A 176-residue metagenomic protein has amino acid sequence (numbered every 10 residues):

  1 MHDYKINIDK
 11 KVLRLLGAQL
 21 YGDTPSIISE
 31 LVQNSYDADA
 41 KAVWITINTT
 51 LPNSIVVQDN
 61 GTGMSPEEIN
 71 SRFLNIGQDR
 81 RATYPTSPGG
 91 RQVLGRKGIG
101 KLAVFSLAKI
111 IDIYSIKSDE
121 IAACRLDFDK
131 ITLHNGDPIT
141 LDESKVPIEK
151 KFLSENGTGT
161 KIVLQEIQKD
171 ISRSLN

Functional and structural regions predicted by a protein language model:
M1-E166, R173: GHKL (Bergerat-fold) ATPase N-terminal catalytic module, capturing the glycine-rich phosphate-binding loop and acidic
